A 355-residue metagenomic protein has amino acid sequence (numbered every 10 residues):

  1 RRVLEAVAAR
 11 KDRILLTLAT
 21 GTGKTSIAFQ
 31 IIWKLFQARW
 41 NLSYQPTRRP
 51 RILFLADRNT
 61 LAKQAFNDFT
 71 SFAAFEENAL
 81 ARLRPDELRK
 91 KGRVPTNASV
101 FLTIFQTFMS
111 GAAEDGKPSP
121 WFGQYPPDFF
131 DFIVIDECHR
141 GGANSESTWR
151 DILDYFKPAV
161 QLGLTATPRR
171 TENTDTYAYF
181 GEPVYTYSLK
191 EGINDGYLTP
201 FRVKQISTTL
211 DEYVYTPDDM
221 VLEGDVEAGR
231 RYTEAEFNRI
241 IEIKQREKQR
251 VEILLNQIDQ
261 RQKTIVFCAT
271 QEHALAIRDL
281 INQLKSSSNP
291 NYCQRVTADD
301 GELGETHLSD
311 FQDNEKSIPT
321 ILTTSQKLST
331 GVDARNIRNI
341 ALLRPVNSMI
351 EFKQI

Functional and structural regions predicted by a protein language model:
R10-I31, F267: Walker A/P-loop
L42-T47, N59-D86, L280, L284-S288: Conserved helix-turn-beta segment of the N-terminal RecA-like "Helicase ATP-binding" lobe in SF1/SF2 helicases
A73-E114: Inter-Walker segment of RecA-like/P-loop motor cores
N97-G111, E315-T330: Conserved two-lobed SF2 helicase motor
G123-G163: SF2 helicase catalytic motif II
T174-Q262, R278: Interdomain helical connector at the RecA1-RecA2 junction of SF1/SF2 helicase-like NTPases
V296-S325: Conserved helicase ATPase core of P-loop NTP-dependent helicases/translocases
T323, L328-V346, E351-Q354: A short beta-strand element within the Helicase C-terminal
